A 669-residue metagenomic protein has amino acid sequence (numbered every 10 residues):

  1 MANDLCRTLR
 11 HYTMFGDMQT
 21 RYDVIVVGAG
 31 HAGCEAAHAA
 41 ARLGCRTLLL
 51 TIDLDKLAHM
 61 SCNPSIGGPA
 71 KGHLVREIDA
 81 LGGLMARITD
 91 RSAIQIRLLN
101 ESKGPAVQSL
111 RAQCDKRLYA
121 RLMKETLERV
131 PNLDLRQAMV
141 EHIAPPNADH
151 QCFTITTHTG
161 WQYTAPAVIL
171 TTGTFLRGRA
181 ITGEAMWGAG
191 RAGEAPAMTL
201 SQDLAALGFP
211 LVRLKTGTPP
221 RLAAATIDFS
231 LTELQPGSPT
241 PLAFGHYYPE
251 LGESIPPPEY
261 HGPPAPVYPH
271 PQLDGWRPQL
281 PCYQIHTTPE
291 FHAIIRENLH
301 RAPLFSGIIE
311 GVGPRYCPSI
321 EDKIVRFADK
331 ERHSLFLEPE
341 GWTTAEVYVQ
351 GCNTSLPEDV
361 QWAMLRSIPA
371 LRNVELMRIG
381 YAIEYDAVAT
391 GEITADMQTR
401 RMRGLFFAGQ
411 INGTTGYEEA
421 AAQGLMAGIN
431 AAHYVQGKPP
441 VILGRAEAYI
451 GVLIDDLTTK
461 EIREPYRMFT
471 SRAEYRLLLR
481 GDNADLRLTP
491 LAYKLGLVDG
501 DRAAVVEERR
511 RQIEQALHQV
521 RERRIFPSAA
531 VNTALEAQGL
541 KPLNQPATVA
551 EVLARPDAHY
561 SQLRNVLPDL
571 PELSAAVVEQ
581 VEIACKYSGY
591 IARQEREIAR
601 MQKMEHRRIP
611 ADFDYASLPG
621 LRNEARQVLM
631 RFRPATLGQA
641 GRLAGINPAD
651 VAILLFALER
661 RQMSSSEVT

Functional and structural regions predicted by a protein language model:
Q19-A32: Beta1/beta-strand and adjacent pyrophosphate-binding region of the FAD-binding site in flavoprotein oxidoreductases
T20-Y22, H158-A167: Core beta-strand elements of the Rossmann-like FAD/NAD(P) dinucleotide-binding domain in flavoenzyme oxidoreductases
R21, H38-H142, T171-R191, A195-L200 (+4 more regions): Conserved N-terminal/central alpha/beta ligand/cofactor-binding core
V27, Q162-G173: Short hydrophobic core segments
D53-D55, Q202-W362, I454, T459-N532 (+2 more regions): An anion/pyrophosphate-binding glycine-rich loop and adjacent beta-alpha core in soluble alpha-beta enzymes
A144-Q162: Conserved beta-strand-loop-beta-strand element in the redox core of flavoprotein oxidoreductases
E321, F336, W342, Y348-T414 (+3 more regions): A glycine-rich dinucleotide-binding beta-alpha-beta segment and adjacent secondary-structure elements that constitute
R472, R480, T489-D650, F656-T669: Extended, charge-enriched "interface" segments that sit outside catalytic cores
